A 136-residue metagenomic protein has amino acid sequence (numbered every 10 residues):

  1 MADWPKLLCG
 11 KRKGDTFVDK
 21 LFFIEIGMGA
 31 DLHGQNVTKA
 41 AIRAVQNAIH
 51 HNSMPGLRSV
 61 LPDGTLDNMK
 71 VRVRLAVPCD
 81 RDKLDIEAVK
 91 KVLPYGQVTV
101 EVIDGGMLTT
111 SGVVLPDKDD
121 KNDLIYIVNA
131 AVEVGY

Functional and structural regions predicted by a protein language model:
W4-F17: Short, Lys/Arg-enriched N-terminal segments with co-localized hydrophobic residues within the first ~10-30 amino acids
D15, P62-G64, K91, K121-D123: Sterically constrained small-residue positions within well-ordered secondary structures of folded domains
V18-L61, A76-I86, Y126-Y136: Conserved mixed alpha/beta catalytic, RNA-binding, or beta-rich assembly cores of soluble enzyme, regulatory
P62, L66, G112-L115: Metallocofactor- and cofactor-centric catalytic cores in central/energy metabolism, strongly enriched
L66-N68, I127: Short connector loops at helix/strand junctions that flank enzyme active sites, especially segments positioning acidic
K70-V114: Mid-chain, well-packed structural core segment of small domains
V98-Y136: C-terminal edge-of-domain segments
